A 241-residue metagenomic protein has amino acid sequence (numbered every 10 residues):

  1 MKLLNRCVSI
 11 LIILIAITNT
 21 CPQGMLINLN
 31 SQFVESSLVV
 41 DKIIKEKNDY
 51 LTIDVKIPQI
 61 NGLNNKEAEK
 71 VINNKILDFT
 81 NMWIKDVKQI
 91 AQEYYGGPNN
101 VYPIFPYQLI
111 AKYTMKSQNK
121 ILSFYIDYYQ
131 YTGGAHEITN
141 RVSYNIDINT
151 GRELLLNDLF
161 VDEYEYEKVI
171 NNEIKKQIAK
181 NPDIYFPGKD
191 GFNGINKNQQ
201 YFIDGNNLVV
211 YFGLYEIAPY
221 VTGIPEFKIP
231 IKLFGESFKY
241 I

Functional and structural regions predicted by a protein language model:
L3-C7, T20-I241: Compositionally biased intrinsically disordered regions enriched in Thr/Gly
I12-T20: Hydrophobic core
